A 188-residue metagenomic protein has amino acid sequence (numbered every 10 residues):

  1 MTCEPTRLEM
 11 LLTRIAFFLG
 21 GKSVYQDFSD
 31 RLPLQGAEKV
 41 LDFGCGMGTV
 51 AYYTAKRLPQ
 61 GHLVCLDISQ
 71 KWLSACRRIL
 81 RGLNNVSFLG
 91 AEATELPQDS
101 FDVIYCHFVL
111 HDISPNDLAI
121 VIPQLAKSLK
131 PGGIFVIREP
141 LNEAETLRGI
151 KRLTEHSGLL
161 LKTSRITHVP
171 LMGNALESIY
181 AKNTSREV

Functional and structural regions predicted by a protein language model:
C3-S23: Class I SAM-dependent methyltransferase Rossmann-like catalytic core, especially the SAM/SAH-binding loop
M47-L58: Conserved SAM-binding loop of SAM-dependent methyltransferases across substrates and taxa, primarily the Class I
S69: Conserved SAM/SAH-binding beta-strand->alpha-helix loop
C76-R77: Conserved SAM-binding loop
G82-A93: Conserved SAM-binding strand-loop segment of SAM-dependent methyltransferases
T94-I104: A short acidic, Gly/Pro-enriched loop at the edge of an enzyme's catalytic core that lines a small-molecule cofactor
A119-P131: A short glycine-rich, Lys/Arg-flanked "PGG" loop and its adjoining helix->strand segment in the class I
G132-E139: Conserved beta-strand signature within the Rossmann-like core of class I S-adenosyl-L-methionine
